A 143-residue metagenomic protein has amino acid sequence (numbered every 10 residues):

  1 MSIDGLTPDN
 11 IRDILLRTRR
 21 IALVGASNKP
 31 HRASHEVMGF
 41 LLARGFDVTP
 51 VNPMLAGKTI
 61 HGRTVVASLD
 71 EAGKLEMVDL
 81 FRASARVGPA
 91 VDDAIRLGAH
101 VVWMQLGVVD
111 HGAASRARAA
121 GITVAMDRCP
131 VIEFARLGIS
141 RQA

Functional and structural regions predicted by a protein language model:
M1-T7, K58-G88: Glycine-rich, highly charged phosphate/nucleotide-binding loops
R19, E76, H100: Conserved acidic residues
S27-R32, M38-T59: NAD(P)-binding Rossmann-fold cofactor-contacting core
R44-F46, L97-H100, A120-I122: A short helix->loop->beta-strand "cap" motif at the edges of active sites that frequently abuts
A72-L75, H111-F134: Short acidic, glycine/proline-enriched helix-loop-strand junctions
A94-A117: ADP-ribose/adenylate-binding Rossmann-like module
E133-A143: A charged, well-structured terminal subsegment
